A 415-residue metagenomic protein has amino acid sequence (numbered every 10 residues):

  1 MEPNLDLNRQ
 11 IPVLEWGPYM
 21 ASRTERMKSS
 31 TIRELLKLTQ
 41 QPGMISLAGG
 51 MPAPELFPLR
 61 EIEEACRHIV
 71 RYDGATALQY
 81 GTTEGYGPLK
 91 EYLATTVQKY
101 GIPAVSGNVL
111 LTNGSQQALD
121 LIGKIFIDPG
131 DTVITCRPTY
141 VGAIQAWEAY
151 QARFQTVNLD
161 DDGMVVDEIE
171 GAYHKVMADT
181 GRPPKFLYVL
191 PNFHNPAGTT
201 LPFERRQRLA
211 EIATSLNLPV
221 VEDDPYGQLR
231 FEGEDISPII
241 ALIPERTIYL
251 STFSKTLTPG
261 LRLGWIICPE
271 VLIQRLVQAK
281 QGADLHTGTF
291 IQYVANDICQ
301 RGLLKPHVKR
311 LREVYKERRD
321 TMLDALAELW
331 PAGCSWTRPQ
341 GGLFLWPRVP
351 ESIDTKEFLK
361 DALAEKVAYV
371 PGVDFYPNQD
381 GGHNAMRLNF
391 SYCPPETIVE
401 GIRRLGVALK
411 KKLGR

Functional and structural regions predicted by a protein language model:
M1-L7, P103, A364, P377-R415: PLP-dependent enzyme catalytic core of the Aspartate aminotransferase-like
L5-P12, R23-G114, L121, Q300-R301 (+3 more regions): N-terminal small-domain helix-loop-helix segment of the aminotransferase-like
R71, T76-L216, G227-I248, Y315 (+2 more regions): Conserved core of the PLP fold type I
A241-E313: Conserved core segment of the aminotransferase class I/II
I267, W346-R348, N389-S391: Short hydrophobic/aromatic beta-strand micro-patches that form the beta-sheet surface supporting nucleotide- or nucleic
N296, E313-L323, C334-R348, F358-D361: Conserved glycine-rich beta-strand-loop-beta hairpin in the small C-terminal domain of fold type I
I353-F358, E396-E400: Short, conserved charged micro-motifs
